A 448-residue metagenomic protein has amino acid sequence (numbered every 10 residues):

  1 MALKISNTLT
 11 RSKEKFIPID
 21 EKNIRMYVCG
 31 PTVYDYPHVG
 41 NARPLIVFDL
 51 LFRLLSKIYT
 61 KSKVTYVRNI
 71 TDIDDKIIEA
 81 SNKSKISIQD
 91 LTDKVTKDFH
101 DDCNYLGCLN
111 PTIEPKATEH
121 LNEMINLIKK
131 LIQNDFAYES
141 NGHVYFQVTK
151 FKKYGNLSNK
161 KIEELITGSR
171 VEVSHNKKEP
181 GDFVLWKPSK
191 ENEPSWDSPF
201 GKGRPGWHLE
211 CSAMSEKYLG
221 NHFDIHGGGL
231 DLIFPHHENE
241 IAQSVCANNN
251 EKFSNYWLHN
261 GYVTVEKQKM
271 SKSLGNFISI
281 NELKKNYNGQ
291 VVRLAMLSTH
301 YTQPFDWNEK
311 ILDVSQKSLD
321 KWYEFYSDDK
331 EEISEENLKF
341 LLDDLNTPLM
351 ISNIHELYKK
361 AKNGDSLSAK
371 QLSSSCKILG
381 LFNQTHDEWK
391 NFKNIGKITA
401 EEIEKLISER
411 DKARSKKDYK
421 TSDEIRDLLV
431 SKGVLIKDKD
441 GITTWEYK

Functional and structural regions predicted by a protein language model:
M1-Y34, L45, D49, D101 (+1 more regions): Alpha-helical recognition segments enriched in aromatics with Gly/Pro capping that present substrate-recognition
A2, K61-K63, P111, H222 (+2 more regions): A generic structural signal for alpha->beta connector loops
T10, I19-G107, I436-W445: N-terminal, positively charged nucleic-acid-binding surface of large information/translation enzymes
I70-I73, V95-F99, L109-M124, N141-F151: Short, glycine/charge-rich beta-strand/loop segments that flank catalytic centers and engage negatively charged groups
K83-D90, P111-I113, T302-D306: Short, polar/flexible loop-turn hinges at active-site or ligand-entry regions and domain interfaces
P111-P115, H226-G228, K362, S366: Short catalytic-loop micro-motif centered on adjacent basic/acidic residues
K269-K448: Structural preference for alpha-helix termini/caps and helix-kink/transition segments
